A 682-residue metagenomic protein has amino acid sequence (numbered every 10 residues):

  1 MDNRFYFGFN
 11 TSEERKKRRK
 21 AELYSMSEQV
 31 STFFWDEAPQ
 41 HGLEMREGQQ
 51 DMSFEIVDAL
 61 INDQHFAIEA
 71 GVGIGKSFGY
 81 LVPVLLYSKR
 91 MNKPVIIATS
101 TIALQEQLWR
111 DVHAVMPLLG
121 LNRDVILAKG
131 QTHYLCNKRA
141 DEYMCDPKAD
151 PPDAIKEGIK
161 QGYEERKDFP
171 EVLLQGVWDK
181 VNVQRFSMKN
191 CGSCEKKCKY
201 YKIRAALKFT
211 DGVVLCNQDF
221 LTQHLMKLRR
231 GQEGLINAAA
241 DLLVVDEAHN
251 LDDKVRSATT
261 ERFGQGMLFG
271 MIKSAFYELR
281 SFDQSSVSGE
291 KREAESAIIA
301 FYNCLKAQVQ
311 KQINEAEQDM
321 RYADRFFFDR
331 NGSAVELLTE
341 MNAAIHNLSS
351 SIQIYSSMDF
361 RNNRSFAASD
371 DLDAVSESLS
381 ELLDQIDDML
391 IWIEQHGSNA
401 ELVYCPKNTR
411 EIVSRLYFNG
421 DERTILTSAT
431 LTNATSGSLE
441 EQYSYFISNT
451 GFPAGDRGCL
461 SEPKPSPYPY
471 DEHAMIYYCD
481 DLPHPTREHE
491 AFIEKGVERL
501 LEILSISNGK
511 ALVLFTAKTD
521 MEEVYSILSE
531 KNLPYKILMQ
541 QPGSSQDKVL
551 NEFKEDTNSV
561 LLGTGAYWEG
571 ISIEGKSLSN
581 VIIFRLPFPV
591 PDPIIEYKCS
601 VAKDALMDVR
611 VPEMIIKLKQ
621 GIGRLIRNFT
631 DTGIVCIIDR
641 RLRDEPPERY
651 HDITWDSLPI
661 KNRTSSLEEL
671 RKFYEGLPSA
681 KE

Functional and structural regions predicted by a protein language model:
D2-E44, M91-V214, Q218-T222, S281-G289 (+6 more regions): A substrate-engagement module of RecA-like helicase motors
V57-D58, S77-M91, D111-V115: Walker A/P-loop NTP-binding motif
N62-V82: Walker A/P-loop
Y80, L86, E106, R110 (+3 more regions): Signature of the SF2 helicase/ATPase Hel1-core->accessory helical subdomain module
M188-G212, T222-G234, L348-A474, C479-D480 (+4 more regions): A contiguous, basic/glycine-rich beta-loop/short-helix subdomain that forms a polymer-engagement track
C479-E490, Q541-R643: Conserved RecA-like P-loop NTPase helicase motor core
D481-T516: Conserved interdomain hinge at the start of the Helicase C-terminal
T516-Q541: Conserved helicase motor "Helicase C" RecA-like lobe of SF1/SF2 P-loop NTPases
